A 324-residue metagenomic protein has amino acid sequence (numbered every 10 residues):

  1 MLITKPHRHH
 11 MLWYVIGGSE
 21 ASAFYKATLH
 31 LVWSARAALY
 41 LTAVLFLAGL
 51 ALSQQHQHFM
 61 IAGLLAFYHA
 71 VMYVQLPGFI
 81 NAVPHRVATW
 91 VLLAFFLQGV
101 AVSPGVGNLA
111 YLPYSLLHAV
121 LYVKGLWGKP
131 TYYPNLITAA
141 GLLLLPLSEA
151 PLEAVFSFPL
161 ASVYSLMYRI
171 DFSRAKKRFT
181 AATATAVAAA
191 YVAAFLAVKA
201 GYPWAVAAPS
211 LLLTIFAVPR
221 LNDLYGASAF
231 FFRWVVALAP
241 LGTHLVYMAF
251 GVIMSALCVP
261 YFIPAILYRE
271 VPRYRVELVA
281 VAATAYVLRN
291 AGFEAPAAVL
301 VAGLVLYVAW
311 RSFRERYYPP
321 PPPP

Functional and structural regions predicted by a protein language model:
M1-P324: Hydrophobic alpha-helical transmembrane segments of multi-pass integral membrane proteins
